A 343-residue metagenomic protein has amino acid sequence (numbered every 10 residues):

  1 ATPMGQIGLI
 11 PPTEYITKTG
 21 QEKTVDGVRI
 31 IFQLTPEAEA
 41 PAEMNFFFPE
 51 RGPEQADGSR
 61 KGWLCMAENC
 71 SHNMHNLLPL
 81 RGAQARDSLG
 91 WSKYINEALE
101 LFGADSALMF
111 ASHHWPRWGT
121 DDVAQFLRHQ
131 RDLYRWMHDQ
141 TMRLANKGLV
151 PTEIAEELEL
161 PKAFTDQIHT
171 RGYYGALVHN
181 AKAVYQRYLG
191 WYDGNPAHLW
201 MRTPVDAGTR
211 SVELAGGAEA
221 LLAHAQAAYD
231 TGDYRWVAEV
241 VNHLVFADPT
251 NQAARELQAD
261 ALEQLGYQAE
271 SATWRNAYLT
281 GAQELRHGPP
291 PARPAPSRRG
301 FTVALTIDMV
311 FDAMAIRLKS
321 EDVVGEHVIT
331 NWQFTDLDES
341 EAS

Functional and structural regions predicted by a protein language model:
A1-D26, K61-A67, R286-F301, L305-F311: Metallo-beta-lactamase
M4, G8-P11, E22-T24, R29-K147: Metallo-beta-lactamase
E14-T17, T24-V25, P36-P41, D322-E326 (+1 more regions): A short catalytic or substrate-binding loop motif that flags glycine-/basic-rich loops and adjacent residues that bind
S106-H113, P151-E153, W274-R275, R286-P289: Short, compositionally biased low-complexity segments
S112, V123, R128-H129, R135-A254 (+3 more regions): Hard-cation-handling environments
H224-E239, H243-T250, R255, D260-S343: Feature captures hydrophobic
